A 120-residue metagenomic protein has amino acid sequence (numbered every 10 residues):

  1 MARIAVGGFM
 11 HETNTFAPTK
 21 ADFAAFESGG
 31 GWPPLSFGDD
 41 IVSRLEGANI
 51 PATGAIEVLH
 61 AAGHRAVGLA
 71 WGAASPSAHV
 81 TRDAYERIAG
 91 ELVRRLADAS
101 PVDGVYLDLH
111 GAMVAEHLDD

Functional and structural regions predicted by a protein language model:
M1-A61: N-terminal amphipathic/basic leader segments beginning at the initiator methionine
A5-E12, F16, A78-D120: Active-site histidine-anchored catalytic micro-motif
A24-S28, H64-A66, A97-A99: Short hydrophobic/aromatic-rich motifs at helix boundaries and adjacent loops
G31-S43, A70-H79, G111: Glycine-/proline-rich flexible loop or hinge segments
A52, I56-A84, I88-V93: Low-complexity, highly charged intrinsically disordered N-terminal segments that act as targeting/localization
